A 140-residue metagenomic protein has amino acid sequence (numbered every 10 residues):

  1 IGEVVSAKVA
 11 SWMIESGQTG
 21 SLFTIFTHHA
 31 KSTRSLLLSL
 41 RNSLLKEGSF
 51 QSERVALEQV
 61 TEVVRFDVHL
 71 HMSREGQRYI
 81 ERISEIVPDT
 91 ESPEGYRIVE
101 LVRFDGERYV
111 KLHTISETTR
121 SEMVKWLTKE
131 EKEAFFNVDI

Functional and structural regions predicted by a protein language model:
I1-V63, R82: Conserved P-loop NTPase nucleotide-binding/switch module
D67-H69: Short, well-ordered beta-strand core segments
M72: Flexible loop residues that form catalytic and substrate-binding hotspots at small-molecule/glycan-binding clefts
E75-I140: NTP-binding/hydrolysis catalytic cores, primarily Walker-type P-loop NTPases
